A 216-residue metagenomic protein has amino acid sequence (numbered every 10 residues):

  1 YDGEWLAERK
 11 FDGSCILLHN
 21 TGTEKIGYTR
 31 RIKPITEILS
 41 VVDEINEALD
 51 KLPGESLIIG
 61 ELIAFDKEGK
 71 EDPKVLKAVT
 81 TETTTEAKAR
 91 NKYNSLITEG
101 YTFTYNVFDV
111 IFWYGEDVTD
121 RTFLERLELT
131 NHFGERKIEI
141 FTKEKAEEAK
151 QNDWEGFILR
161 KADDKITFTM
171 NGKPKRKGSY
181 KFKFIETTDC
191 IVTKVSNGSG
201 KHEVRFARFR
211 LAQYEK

Functional and structural regions predicted by a protein language model:
Y1-I32, N94-S95, E99-T102, W113 (+1 more regions): Nucleic-acid 5′ end/cap handling module spanning
L6-F133: Covalent nucleotidyltransferase
